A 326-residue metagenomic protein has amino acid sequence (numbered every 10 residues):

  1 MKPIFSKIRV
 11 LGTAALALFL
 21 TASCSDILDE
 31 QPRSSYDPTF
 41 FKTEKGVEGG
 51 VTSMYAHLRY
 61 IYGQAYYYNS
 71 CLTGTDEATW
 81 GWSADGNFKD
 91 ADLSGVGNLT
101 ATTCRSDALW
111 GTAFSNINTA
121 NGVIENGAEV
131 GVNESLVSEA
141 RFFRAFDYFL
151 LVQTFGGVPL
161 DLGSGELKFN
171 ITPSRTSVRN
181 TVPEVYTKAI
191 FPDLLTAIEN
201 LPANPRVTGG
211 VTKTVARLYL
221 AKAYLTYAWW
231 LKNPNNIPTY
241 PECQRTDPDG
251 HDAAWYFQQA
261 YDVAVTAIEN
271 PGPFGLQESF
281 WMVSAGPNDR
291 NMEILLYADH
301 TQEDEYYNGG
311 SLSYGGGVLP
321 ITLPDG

Functional and structural regions predicted by a protein language model:
K2-G12: Bacterial N-terminal signal peptides that target proteins for export
G12-T21: Bacterial N-terminal signal peptides
C24-S70, T100, F280: Membrane-proximal, proline-rich intrinsically disordered regions
E44, E48-Y62, S83-F155, T172-G210: Conserved, well-structured interaction surfaces
K45-G46, V51, Y55, Y62 (+4 more regions): Elongated scaffold/linker segments in the mid-to-C-terminal portions of large proteins
V152-Q153, P159, P205, A223-N235: Short coil/turn linking the two alpha-helices of tandem helical-hairpin repeats
G157-R179, P183, W230-Q259: Short coil/linker segments at helix-helix boundaries
Q258-E269: TPR/TPR-like (Sel1-like) alpha-helical repeat modules
